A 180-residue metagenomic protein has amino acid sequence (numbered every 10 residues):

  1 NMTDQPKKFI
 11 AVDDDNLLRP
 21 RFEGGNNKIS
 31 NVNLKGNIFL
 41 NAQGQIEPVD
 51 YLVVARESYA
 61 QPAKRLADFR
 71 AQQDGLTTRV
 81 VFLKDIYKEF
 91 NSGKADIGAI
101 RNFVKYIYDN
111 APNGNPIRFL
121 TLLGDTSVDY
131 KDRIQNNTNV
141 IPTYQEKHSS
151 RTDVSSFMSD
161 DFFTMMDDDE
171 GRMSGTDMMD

Functional and structural regions predicted by a protein language model:
N1-E57, Q61, D68-Q72, E89-D180: Structured catalytic cores of large enzymes
A67-V81: Short helix-loop-beta junction
V80-F90: Conserved BB-loop
